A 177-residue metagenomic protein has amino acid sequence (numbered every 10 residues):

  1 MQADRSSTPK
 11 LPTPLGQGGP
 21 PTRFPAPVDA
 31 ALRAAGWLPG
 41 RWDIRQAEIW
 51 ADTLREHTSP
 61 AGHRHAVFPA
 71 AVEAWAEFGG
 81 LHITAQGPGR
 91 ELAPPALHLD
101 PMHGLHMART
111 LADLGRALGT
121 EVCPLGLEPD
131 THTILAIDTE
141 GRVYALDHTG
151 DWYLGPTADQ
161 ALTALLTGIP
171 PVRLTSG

Functional and structural regions predicted by a protein language model:
M1-H132, V172-G177: A surface-exposed partner-binding patch
P129-H132, R142, G150-D151: Short, solvent-exposed loop/turn segments at secondary-structure junctions
T133-L135, A145-L146, L154-G155: Short helix/loop capping segments that flank catalytic or ligand/cofactor-binding pockets
I137-E140, H148: Short acidic-glycine loop/turn motifs at beta-strand connectors
T139-V143, A158-A161: A short, sequence-level motif marking secondary-structure junctions
G150-G177: Compact, glycine/acidic-enriched structural inserts
